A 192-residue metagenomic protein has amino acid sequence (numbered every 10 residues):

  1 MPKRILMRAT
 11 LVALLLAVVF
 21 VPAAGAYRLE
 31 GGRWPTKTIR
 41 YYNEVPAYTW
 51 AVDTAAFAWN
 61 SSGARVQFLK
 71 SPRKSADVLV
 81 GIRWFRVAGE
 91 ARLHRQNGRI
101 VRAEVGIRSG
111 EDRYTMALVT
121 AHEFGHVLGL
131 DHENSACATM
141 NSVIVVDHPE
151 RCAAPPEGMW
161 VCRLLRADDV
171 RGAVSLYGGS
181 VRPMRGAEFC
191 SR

Functional and structural regions predicted by a protein language model:
M1-L11: Bacterial N-terminal signal peptides that target proteins for export
A9-V19: Bacterial N-terminal signal peptides
P22-R192: Zinc-dependent metalloendopeptidases
